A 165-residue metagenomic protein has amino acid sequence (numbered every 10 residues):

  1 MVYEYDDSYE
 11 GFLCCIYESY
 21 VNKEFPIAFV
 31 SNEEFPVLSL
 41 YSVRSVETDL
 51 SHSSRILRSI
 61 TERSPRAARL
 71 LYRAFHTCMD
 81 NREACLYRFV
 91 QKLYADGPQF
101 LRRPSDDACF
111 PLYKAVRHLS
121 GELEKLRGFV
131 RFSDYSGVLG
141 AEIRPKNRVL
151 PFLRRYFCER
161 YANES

Functional and structural regions predicted by a protein language model:
M1-S51: N-terminal ordered "arm"
V2, F29-S31, T48-H52, L57-S165: Extended, charged helical/alpha-beta scaffold domains that provide interaction surfaces
